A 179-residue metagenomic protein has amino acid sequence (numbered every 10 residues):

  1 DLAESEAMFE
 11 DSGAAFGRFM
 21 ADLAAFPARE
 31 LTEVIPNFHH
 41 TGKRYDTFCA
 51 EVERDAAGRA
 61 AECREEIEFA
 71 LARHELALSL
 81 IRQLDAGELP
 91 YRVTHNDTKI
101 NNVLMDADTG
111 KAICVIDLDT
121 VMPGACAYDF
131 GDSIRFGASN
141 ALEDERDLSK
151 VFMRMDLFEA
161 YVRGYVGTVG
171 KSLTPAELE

Functional and structural regions predicted by a protein language model:
L2-A14, A25-H95, L104-C114: ATP-dependent phospho-/nucleotidyl transfer catalytic cores
A3-D11, M122-A125, S149, M153: Short alpha-helix boundary/capping segments
G13-A24, A138: Short amphipathic alpha-helical signal-transduction/dimerization elements
M20-P27, V166-V169: Protein kinase-like catalytic domain
T98: Hydrophobic HxD+1 residue recognition
N101-N140: Catalytic activation segment of kinase domains across protein kinase-like and atypical kinase folds
A127-G170: Active-site activation/catalytic loop segments of kinase-like enzymes and analogous catalytic loops in related
L173-E179: All-alpha amphipathic helical-bundle segments outside canonical DNA-binding/catalytic cores that form hydrophobic
